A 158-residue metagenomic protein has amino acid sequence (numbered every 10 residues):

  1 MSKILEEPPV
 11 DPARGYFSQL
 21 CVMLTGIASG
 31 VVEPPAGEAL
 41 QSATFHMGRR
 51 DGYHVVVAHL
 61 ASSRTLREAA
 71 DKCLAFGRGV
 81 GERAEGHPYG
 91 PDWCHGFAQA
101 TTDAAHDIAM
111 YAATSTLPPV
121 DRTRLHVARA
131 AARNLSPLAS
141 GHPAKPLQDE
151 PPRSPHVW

Functional and structural regions predicted by a protein language model:
M1-V56, P137, E150-P151, P155: Short terminal alpha-helical segments
P12, E68, W93-G96, D107 (+2 more regions): A composition-driven surface/loop motif
G26-I27, R64-Y89, H106, A128: Amphipathic alpha-helical oligomerization segments
V32-T44, L66, A84-C94, M110-D121 (+1 more regions): Charged, low-complexity interaction regions
G52-R67, D103-T116: Amphipathic alpha-helical coiled-coil segments
G96-I108, P155: Long, charge-rich low-complexity segments
P118, R122-W158: Short, charged, intrinsically disordered terminal tails
